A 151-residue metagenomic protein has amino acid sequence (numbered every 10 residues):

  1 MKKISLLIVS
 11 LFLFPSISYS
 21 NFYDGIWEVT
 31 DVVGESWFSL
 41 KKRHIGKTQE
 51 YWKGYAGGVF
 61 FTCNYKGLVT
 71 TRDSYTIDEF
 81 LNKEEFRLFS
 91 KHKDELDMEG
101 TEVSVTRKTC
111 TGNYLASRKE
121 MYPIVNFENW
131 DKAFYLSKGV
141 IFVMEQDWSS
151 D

Functional and structural regions predicted by a protein language model:
I4-P15: Sec-dependent N-terminal signal peptides
I4-S5, R43, S104, M121: Residue-level detector of intrinsically disordered/flexible regions characterized by low predicted structural confidence
S16-S20: Sec/Tat signal peptide C-region and signal peptidase I cleavage site
Y23-D24, V29-N64, V105, T109-C110 (+1 more regions): Short, solvent-exposed loop/hinge segments that bridge or flank secondary-structure elements
D31, G67-V69, W148: A mature extracytoplasmic/lumenal domain signature
F38-L88, S137-I141: N-terminal glycine/threonine-rich, aromatic-flanked beta-hairpin/loop signature
F80-D151: Beta-sheet ligand-binding and adhesion/scaffold domains
